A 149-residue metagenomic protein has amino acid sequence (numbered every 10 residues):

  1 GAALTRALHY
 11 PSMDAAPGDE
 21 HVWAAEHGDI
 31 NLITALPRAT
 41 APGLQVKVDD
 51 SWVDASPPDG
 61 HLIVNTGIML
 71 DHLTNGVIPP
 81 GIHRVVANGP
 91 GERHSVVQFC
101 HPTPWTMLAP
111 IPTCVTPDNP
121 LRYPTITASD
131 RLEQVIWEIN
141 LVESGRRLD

Functional and structural regions predicted by a protein language model:
G1-D149: C-terminal flanking tails of non-heme Fe-dependent oxygenases
